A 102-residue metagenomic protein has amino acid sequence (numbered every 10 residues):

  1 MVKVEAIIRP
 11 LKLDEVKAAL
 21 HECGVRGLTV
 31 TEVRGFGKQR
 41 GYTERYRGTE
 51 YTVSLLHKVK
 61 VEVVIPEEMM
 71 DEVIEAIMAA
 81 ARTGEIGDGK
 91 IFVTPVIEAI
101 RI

Functional and structural regions predicted by a protein language model:
M1-I102: Positively charged, small/polar-rich N-terminal and surface patches that mediate targeting and assembly and bind
